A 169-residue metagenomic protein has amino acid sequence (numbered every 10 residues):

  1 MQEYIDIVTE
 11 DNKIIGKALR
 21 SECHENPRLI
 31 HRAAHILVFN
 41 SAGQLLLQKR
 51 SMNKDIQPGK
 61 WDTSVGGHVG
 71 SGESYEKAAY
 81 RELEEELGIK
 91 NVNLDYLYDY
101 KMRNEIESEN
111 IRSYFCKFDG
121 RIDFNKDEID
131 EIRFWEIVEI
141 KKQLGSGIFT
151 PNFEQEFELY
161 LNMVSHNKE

Functional and structural regions predicted by a protein language model:
M1-H35, S41: Acidic, metal-coordinating catalytic segment for phosphate/diphosphate chemistry, firing primarily on the Nudix
E22, S71, Y98, E105-E169: Nudix hydrolase/Nudix homology domain
N26-R28, I56-K60, F134-E136: A short, polar/proline- and glycine-enriched secondary-structure boundary/capping micro-motif
A33-V65: A glycine-rich, hydrophobic loop/mini-helix early in the fold
A42, M52, S74-E76, E84-I122: Active-site segment of metal-dependent pyrophosphate-handling enzymes, primarily the Nudix hydrolase catalytic core
